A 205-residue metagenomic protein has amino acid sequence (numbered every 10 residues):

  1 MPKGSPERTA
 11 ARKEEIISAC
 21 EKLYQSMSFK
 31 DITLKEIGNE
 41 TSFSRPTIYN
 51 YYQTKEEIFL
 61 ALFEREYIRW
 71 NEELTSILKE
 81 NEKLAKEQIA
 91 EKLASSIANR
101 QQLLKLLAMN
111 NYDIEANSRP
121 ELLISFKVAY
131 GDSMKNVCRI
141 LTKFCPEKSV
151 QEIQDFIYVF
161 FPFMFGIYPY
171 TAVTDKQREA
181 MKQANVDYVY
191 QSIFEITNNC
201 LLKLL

Functional and structural regions predicted by a protein language model:
M1-M27, K35-E36, E40, N81: Basic, helix-initiating cap at the start of DNA-binding domains
K30-E57, A61: Helix-turn-helix
A61, T75-L103, F156-F160: Hydrophobic alpha-helical connector segments
E64-N71: Short, basic, alpha-helical segments at the C-terminal edge of helix-turn-helix-like DNA-binding modules
W70, A85-L104, Y190-L205: N-terminal hydrophobic signal/anchor transmembrane helix of membrane proteins
R100-E121, D175-A180: Amphipathic alpha-helical segments used for helix-helix packing
K135-K143, E147, F163-L205: C-terminal peripheral helix-coil segments that are non-catalytic and often amphipathic
C145, S149-I157: Membrane-interface starts of transmembrane alpha-helices
